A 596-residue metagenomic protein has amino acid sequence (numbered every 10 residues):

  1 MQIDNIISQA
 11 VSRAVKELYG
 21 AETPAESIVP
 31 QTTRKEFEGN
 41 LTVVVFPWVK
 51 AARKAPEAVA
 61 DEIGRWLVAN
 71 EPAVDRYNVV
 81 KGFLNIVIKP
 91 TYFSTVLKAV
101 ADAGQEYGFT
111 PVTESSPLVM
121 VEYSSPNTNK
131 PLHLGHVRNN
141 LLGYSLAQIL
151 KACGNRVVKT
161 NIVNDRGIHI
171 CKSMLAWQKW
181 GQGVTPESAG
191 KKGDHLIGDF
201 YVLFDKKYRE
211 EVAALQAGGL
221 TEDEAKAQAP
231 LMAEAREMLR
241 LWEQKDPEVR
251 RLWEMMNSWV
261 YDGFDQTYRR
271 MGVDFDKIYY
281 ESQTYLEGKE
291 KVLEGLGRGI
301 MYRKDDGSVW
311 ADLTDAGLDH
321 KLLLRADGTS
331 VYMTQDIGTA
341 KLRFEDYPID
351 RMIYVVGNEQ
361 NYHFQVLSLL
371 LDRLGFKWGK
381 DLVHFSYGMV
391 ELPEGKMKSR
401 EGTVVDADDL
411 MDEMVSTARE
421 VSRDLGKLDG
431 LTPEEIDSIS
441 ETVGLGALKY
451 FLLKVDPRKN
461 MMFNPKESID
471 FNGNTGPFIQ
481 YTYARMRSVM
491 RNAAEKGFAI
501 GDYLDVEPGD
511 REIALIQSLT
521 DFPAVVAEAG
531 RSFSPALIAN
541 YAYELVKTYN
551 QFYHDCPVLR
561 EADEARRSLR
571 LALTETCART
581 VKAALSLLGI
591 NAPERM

Functional and structural regions predicted by a protein language model:
M1-S94, A101, V112-M596: Non-catalytic interaction-recognition regions
G104-G108: A common structural junction motif
